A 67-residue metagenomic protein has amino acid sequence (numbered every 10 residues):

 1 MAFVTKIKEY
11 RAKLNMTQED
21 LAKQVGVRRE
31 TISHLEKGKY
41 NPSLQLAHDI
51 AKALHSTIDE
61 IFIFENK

Functional and structural regions predicted by a protein language model:
M1-K13: A short, Lys/Arg-rich alpha-helix, primarily the initiator
T5, M16, N41-Q45: Residue-level signal for the short linker/turn that defines the boundary of a DNA-recognition helix
A12, K23, K52: Alpha-helical residues within the helix-turn-helix
M16-S33: Short alpha-helical DNA-recognition segment
Q45-E60: DNA major-groove recognition helix of helix-turn-helix/homeodomain DNA-binding modules
F62-K67: Short, charged recognition helix plus adjacent turn of helix-turn-helix-like nucleic-acid-binding domains
